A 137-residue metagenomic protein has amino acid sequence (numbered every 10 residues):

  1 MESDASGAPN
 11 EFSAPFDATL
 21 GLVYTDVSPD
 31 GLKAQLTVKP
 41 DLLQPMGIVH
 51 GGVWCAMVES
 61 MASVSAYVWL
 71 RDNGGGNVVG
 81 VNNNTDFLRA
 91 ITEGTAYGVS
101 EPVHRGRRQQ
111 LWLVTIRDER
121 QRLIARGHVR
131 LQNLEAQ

Functional and structural regions predicted by a protein language model:
M1-Q137: Terminal targeting signals and extreme-terminal segments of soluble enzymes
